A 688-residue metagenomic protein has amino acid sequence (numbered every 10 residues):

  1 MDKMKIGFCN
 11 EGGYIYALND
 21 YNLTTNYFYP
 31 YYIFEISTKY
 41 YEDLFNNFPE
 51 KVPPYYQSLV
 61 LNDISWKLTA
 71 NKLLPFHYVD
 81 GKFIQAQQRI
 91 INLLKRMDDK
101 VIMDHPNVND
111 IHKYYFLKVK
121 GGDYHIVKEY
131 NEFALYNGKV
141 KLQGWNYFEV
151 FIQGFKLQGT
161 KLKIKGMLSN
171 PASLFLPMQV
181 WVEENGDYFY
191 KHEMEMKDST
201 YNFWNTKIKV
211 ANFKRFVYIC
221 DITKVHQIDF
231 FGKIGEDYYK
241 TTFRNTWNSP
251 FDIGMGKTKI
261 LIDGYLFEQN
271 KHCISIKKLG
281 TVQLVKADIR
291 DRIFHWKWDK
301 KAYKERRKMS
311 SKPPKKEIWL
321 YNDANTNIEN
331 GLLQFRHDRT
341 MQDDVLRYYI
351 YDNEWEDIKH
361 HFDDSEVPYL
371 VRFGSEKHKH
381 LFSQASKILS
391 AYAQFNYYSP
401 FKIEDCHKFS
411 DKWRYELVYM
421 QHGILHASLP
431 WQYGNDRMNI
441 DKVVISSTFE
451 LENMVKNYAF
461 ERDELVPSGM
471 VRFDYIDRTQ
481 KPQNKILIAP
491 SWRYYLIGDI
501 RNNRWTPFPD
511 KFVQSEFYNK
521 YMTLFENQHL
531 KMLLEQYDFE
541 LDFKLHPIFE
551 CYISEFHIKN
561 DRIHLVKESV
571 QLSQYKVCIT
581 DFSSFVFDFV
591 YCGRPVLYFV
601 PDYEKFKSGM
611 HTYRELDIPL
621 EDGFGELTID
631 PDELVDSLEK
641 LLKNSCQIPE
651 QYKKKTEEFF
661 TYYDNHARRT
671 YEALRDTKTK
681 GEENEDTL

Functional and structural regions predicted by a protein language model:
K3-D20, P601: Catalytic beta-strand/loop signature of glycosyltransferases that borders the donor
Y29, N46-N325, L332-N353, K359-D364 (+1 more regions): Non-catalytic N-terminal targeting/anchoring module and adjacent flexible stem/linker that precedes the structured
T200-W204, D229, K308, K316-I476: Active-site and donor-binding regions of nucleotide-sugar-utilizing enzymes
D299-R306, Y415, Q421, A427-F517 (+2 more regions): A nucleotide-sugar donor-handling region in carbohydrate enzymes
N327-F335, R339-Q342, V471-E555, T628 (+1 more regions): Conserved catalytic-core segment of nucleotide-activated headgroup transferases in glycan assembly
Y369-L381, D542, P547-F587, Y591-C592: Donor nucleotide-activated moiety binding/catalytic core segment of transferases that use nucleotide-activated donors
P400-H422, W505-Y518, G593-K605: A short, gly/pro- and small-residue-rich
E461-R462, E555-N560, S584-F659: Catalytic binding pocket for nucleotide-activated donors in carbohydrate/polymer assembly enzymes
